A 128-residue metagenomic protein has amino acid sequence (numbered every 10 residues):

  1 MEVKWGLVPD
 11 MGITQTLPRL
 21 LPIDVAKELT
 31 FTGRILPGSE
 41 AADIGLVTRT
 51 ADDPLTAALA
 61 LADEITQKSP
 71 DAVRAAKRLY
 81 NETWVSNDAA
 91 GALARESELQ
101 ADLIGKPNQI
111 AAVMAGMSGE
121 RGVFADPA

Functional and structural regions predicted by a protein language model:
M1-V73, A111: Crotonase-fold acyl-CoA enzyme core
K27, A94, E98: Amphipathic alpha-helical segments that line or abut small-molecule/effector binding pockets and mediate allosteric
V47-A94, G105-P107, F124-A128: C-terminal long alpha-helix characteristic of the crotonase
A62, Q100, G116: Hydrophobic "lid"/C-terminal helical patch of Rossmann-like NAD(P)-dependent dehydrogenase/epimerase domains
K106, I110-G116: Anionic, Ser/Thr-rich low-complexity intrinsically disordered regions
M114-A128: Terminal low-complexity tails and localization/encapsulation signals of metabolic enzymes
